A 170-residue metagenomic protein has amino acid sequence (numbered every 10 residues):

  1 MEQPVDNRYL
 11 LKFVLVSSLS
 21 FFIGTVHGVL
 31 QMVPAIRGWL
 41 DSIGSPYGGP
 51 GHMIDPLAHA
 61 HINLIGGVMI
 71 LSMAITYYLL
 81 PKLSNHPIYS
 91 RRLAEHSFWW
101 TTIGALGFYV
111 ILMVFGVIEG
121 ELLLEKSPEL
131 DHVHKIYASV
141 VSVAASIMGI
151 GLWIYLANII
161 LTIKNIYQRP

Functional and structural regions predicted by a protein language model:
M1-P170: Hydrophobic alpha-helical transmembrane segments of multi-pass integral membrane proteins
